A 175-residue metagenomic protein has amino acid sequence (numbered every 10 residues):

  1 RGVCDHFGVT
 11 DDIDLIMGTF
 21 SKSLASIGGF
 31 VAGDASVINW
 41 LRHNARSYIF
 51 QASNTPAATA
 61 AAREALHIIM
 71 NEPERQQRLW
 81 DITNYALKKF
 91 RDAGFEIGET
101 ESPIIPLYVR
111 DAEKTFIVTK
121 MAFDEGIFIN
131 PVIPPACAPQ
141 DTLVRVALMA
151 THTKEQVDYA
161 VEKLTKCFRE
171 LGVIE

Functional and structural regions predicted by a protein language model:
R1-L15: Active-site pre-lysine segment of PLP-dependent enzymes
T10, S23, N44-Y48, A65-E72 (+6 more regions): Change "in soluble alpha/beta enzymes" to "in soluble alpha/beta proteins
D11, N39, P56, A60-E64 (+4 more regions): Feature representing long, continuous alpha-helical segments
L15-M17, L24-P73: Conserved core segment of the aminotransferase class I/II
E72, Q76-A86, R91-G126, A136-D141 (+1 more regions): Conserved PLP-binding catalytic core of the aspartate aminotransferase-like
D124-I127, A136-E175: PLP-dependent enzyme catalytic core of the Aspartate aminotransferase-like
V132-I133: Cytosolic Rossmann-like ligand/nucleotide-binding regulatory domains
